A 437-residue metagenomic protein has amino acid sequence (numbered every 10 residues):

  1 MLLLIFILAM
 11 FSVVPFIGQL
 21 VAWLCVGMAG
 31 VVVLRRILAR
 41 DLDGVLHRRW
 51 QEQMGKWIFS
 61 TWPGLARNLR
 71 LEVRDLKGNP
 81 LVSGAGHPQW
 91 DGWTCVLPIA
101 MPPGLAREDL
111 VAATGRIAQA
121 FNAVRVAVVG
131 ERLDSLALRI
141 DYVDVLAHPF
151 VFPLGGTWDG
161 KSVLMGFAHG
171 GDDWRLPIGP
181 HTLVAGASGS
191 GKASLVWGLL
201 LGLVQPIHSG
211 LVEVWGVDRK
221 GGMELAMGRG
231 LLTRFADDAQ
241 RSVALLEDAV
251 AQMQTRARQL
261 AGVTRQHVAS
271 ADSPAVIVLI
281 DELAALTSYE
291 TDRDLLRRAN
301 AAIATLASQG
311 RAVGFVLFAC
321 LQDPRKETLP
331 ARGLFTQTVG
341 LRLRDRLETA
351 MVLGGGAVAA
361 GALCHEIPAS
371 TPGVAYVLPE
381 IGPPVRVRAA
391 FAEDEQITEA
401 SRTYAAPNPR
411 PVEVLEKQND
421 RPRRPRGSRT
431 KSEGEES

Functional and structural regions predicted by a protein language model:
M1-R49, P153-G262, P274-A350, A357-G361 (+2 more regions): P-loop NTPase catalytic phosphate-binding loop
I37-G64, E395-Q396, R402, E416-E435: Acidic, low-complexity cytosolic linker/stalk segments
H47-K161, H169-D172: N-terminal "pre-motor" subdomain/linker immediately upstream of P-loop NTPase catalytic cores
H87-Q89, V128-G130, M165-F167, D173-L176 (+3 more regions): Replace "in large, NTP-powered and nucleic-acid-processing enzymes" with "in large, NTP-powered factors and other
M101, I140-D144, F167, I178 (+5 more regions): Flexible glycine-/small-residue-rich
R107-E108, A193, V243, D394: Loop/helix-junction capping segments adjacent to catalytic residues or to phosphate/diphosphate-binding pockets
E108-D109, G115-R116, A127-L136, V145-G155 (+3 more regions): Conserved ATP-driven motor cores of ASCE-family P-loop NTPases powering translocation/secretion/packaging/pilus
R132-I140, T264-A275, Q322-P324: Glycine/charge-rich, flexible interdomain linkers and switch-proximal surface loops that mediate coupling
